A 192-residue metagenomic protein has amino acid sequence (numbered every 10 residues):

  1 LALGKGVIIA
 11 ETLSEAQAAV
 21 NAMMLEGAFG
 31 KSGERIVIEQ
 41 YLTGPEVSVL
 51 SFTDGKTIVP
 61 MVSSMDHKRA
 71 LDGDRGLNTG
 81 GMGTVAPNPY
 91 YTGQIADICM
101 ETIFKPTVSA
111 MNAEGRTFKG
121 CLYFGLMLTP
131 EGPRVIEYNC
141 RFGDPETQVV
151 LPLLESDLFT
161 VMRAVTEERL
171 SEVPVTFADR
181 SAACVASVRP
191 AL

Functional and structural regions predicted by a protein language model:
L1-G4: Short glycine-enriched loop/turn motifs at secondary-structure junctions
G6-V149: Internal nucleotide-binding/catalytic subdomain
M100-L122, N139-L192: Active-site "cap" helix and flanking loop/linker of ATP-utilizing ligase/carboxylase catalytic domains
